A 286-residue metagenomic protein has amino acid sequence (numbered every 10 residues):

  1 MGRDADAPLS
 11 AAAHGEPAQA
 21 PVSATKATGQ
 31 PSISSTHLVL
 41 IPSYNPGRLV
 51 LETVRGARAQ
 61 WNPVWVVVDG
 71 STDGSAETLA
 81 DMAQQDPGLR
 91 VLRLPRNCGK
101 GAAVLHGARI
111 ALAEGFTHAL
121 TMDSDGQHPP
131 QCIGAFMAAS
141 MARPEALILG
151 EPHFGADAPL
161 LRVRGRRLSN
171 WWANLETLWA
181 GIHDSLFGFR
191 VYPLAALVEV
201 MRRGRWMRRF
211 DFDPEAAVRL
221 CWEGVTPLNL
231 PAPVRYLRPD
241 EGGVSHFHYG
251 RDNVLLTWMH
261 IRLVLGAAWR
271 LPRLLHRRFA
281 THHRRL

Functional and structural regions predicted by a protein language model:
G2-S34, R203-L286: Hydrophobic helical membrane-anchoring modules
Y44-A59: Short, well-formed alpha-helical segments that are part of the catalytic scaffolds of diverse glycosyltransferases
R48-E52, D73-M82: Acidic helix N-cap motif at the loop->helix transition within catalytic regions of sugar-transfer enzymes
N62-S71, L92-L94, M122: Short beta-strand/loop segment that forms part of the nucleotide-sugar
W65, E77-E114: Conserved donor nucleotide-binding strand/loop of the catalytic core
V68-E77, G126: A conserved acidic beta->alpha catalytic loop
R96, G101-A113, P130-F210, L237-F247 (+1 more regions): Acceptor/aglycone-binding surface of glycosyltransferases and processive sugar-polymer synthases
F116-Q127: Short beta-strand-to-loop acidic/aromatic patch adjacent to the donor-nucleotide binding site
